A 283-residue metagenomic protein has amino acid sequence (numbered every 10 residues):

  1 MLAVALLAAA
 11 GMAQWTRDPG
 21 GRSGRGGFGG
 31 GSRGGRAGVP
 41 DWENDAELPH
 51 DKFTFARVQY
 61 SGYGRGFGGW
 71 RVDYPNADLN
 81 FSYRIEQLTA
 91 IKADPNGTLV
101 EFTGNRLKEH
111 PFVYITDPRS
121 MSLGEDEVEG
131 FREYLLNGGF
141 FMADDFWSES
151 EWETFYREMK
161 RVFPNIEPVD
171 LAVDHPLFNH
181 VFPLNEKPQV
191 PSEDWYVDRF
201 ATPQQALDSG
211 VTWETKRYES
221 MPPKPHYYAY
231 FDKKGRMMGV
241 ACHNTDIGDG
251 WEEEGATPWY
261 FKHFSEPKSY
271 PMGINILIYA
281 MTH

Functional and structural regions predicted by a protein language model:
M1-A9: Bacterial N-terminal signal peptides
A13-F112, T116-R119, D246-I247, E253-H283: Aromatic-Pro/Gly-enriched surface loop or interdomain linker that acts as a lid/target-recognition segment
R22-R25, G29-A37, Y63-G66, S150-E253 (+1 more regions): An acidic, glycine-rich "communication" segment
A46-D51, N105-E109, Y134-L136, V162 (+1 more regions): Extracellular/periplasmic catalytic domains that process cell-envelope and extracellular macromolecules
F55, F112-E153: Short alpha-beta junction capping motif
A77, F81, E127-G130, E151-M159 (+1 more regions): Stable alpha-helical elements in mature extracytoplasmic
T89, G139, F163-I166, A280: A generic secondary-structure signal for well-formed alpha-helical elements
I91-E101, A143-S148, I166-D174: Surface-exposed patches in mature extracellular/periplasmic domains of secreted proteins
